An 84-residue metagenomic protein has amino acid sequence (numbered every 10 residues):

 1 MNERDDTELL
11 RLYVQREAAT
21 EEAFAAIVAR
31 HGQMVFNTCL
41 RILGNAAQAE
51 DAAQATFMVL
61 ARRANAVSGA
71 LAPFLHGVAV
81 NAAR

Functional and structural regions predicted by a protein language model:
M1-Q15: Extreme N-terminal regulatory/targeting segments of RNA polymerase sigma factors
E3, R30, I42, G77-V78: Conserved catalytic core of Hanks-type protein kinase domains
D6, T20, L71-A72: The cytosolic transmitter module of two-component sensor histidine kinases
L12-N37, A47-E50, A61: A short, charge-rich alpha-helical start-of-domain segment used by transcription regulators
V14-E17, R41-A46, Q54-L71: Sigma70-family region 2
A25, A29, G69-G77: Short-chain dehydrogenase/reductase
V35, C39, A64, L75 (+1 more regions): Hydrophobic-face residues of short alpha-helical interaction/recognition segments
